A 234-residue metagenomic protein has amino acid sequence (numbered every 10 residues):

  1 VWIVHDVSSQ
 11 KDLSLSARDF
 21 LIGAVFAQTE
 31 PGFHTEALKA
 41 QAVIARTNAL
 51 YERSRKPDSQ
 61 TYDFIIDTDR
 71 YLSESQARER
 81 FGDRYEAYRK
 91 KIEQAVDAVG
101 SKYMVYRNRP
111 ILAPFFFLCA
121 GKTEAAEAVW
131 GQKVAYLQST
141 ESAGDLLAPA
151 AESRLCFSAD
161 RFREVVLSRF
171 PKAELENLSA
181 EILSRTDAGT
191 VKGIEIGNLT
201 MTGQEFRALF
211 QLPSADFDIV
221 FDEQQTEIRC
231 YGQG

Functional and structural regions predicted by a protein language model:
V1-G234: Conserved, single-site charged/polar hotspot
